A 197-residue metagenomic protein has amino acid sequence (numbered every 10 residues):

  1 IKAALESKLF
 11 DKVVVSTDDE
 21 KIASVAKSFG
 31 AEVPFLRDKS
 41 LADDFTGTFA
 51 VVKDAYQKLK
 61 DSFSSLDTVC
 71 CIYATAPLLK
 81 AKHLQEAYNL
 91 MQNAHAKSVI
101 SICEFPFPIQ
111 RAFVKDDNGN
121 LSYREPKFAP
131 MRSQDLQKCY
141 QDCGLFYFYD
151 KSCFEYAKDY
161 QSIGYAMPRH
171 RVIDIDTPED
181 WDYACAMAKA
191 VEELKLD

Functional and structural regions predicted by a protein language model:
I1-S16: N-terminal glycine-rich phosphate-binding loop and ensuing alpha1 helix
L9, F29-A31, D117: Short, structured coil segments at secondary-structure junctions
F10, S64-L66, N93-A96, V191: Short, high-confidence coil segments that cap the C-terminus of an alpha-helix and link into the following beta-strand
V14, E20-C70, L78-K82, E86: Short phosphate-binding loop-to-helix
S16-T17, F148, I175: Short beta-strand scaffold positions
T17-D18, Y73, I102: Short beta-strand/turn micro-motifs composed of small residues that flank or help shape donor/cofactor-binding pockets
G47-A50, T68, P77-R169: Conserved core of the sugar-phosphate nucleotidyltransferase
A166, H170-D197: Hydrophobic helical membrane-anchoring modules
